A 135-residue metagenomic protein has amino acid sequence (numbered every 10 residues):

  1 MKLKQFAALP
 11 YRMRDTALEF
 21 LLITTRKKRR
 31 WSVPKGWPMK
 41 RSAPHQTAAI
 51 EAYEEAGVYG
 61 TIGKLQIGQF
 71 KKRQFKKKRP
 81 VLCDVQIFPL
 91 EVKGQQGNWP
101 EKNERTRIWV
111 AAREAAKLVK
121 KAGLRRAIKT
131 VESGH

Functional and structural regions predicted by a protein language model:
M1-F20: Conserved N-terminal beta-strand and adjoining loop/helix that marks the start of the Nudix/MutT-like hydrolase domain
L3, R26, L82-V85: Short connector loops at helix/strand junctions that flank enzyme active sites, especially segments positioning acidic
P10-R12, T24-T25, E91-V92: Residue-level signal for short segments within beta-strands and strand-turn junctions of well-structured beta-sheet
A17-Y59: Conserved Nudix-box catalytic region and its N-terminal flanking loop in Nudix hydrolases and closely related
R29-W31, G94-H135: Nudix hydrolase/Nudix homology domain
V58-Q69: A short coil-to-beta-strand element that immediately follows conserved catalytic motifs
Q69-N98, I108: Active-site-adjacent beta-strand/loop module that shapes the phosphate/pyrophosphate-binding cleft
